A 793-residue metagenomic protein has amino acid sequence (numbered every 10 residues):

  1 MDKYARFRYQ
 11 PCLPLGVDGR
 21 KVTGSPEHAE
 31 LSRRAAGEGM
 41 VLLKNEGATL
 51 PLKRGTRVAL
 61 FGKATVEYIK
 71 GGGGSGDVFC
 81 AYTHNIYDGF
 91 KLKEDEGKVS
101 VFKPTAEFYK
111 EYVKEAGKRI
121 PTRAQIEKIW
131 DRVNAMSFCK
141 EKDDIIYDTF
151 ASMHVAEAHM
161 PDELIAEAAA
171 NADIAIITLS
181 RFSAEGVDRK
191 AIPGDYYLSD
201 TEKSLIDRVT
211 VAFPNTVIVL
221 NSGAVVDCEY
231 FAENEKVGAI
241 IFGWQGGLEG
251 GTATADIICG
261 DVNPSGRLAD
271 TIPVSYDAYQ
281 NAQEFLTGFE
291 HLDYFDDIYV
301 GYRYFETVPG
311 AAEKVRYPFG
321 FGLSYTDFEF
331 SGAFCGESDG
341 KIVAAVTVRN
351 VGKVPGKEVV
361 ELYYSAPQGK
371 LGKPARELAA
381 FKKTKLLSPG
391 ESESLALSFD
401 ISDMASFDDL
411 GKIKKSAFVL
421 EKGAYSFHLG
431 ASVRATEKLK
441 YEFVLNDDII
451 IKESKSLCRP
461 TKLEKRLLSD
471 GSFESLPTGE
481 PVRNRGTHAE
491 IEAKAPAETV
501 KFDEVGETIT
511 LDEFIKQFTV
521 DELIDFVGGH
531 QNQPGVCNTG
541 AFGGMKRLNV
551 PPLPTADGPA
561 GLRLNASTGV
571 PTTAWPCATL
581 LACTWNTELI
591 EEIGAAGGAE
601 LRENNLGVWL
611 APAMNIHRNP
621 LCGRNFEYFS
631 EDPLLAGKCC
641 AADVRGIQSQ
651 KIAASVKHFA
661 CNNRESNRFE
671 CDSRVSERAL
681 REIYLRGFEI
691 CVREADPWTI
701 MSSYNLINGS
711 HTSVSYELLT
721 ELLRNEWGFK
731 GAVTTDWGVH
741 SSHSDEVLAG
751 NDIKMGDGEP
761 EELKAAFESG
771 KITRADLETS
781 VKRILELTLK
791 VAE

Functional and structural regions predicted by a protein language model:
M1-A435, I451-E793: Glycoside hydrolase catalytic-domain context in secreted enzymes
T436-Y441: Extracellular and select intracellular beta-sandwich modules with Ser/Thr-enriched, small-residue motifs on
E442-K452: Short beta-strand edge segments in extracellular beta-sheet folds
